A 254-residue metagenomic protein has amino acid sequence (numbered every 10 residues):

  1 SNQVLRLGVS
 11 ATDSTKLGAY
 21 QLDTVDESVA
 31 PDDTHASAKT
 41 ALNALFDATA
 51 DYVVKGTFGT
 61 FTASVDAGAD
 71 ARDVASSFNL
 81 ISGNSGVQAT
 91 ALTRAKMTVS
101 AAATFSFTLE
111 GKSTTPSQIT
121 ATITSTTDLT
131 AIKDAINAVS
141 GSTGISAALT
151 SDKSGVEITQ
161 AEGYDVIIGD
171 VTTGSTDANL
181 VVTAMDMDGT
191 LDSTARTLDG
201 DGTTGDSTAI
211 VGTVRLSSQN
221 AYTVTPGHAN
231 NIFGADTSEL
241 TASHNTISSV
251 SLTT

Functional and structural regions predicted by a protein language model:
S1-T254: Polar, low-complexity tracts enriched in small residues
